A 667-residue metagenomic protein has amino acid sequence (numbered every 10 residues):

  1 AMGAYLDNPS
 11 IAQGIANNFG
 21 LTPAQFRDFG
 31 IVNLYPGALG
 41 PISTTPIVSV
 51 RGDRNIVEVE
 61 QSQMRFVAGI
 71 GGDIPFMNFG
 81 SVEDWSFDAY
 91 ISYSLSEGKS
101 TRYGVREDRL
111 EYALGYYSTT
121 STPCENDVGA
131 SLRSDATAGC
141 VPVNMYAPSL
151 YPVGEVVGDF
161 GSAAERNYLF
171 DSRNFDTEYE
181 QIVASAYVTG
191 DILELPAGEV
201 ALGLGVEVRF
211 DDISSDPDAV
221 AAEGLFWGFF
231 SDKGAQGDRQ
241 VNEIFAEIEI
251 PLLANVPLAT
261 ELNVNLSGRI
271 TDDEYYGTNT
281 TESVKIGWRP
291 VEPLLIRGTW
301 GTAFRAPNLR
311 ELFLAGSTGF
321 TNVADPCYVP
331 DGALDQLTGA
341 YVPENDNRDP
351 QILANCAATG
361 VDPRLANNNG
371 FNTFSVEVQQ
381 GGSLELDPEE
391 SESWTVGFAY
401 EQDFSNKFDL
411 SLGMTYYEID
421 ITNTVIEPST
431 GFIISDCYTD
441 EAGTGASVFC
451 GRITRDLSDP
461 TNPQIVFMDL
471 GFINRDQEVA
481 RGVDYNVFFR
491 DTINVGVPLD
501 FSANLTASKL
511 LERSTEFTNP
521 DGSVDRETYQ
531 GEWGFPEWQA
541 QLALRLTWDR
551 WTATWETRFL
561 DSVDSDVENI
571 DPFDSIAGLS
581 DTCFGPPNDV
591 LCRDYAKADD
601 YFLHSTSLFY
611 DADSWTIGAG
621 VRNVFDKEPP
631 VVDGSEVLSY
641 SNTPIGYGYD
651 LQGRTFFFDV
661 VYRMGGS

Functional and structural regions predicted by a protein language model:
A1-V241, P257, R305-P388, S411-D484 (+1 more regions): Surface-exposed, low-complexity loop segments enriched in small/polar and acidic residues
E60-F66, E180-I182, G198, D238-I244 (+8 more regions): Residues that define the transmembrane beta-barrel architecture of outer-membrane proteins
D73-S86, L193-V200, L253-L262, P293 (+8 more regions): Short loop/turn motifs that connect adjacent beta-strands in outer-membrane beta-barrel proteins
I74, I91-K99, I192, V206-S214 (+14 more regions): Transmembrane beta-strands of outer-membrane beta-barrel pores
E83-I91, V200-V206, A246, T260-L266 (+11 more regions): Transmembrane beta-strands of outer-membrane beta-barrel proteins
S100-R106, S215-A221, A259, Y276-E282 (+5 more regions): Outer-membrane beta-barrel translocator domains and adjoining extracellular loop/strand segments of Gram-negative
D409-N569, D659-R663: Gram-negative outer-membrane beta-barrel transporters
L511-S514, T557-I576, F609-S667: C-terminal beta-signal and adjacent terminal beta-strands/loops of Gram-negative outer-membrane beta-barrel proteins
